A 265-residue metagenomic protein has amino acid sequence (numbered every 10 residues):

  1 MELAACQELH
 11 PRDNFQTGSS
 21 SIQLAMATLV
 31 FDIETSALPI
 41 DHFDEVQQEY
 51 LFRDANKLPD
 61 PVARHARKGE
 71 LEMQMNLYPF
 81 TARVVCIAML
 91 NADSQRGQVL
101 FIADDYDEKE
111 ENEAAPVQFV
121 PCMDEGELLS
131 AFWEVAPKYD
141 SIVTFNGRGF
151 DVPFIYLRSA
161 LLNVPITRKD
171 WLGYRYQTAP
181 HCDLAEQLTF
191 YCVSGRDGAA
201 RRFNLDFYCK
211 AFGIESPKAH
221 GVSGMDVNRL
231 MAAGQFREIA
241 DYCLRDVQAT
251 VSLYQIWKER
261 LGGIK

Functional and structural regions predicted by a protein language model:
S21-E127, E134: Conserved RNase H-like, two-metal-ion catalytic cores of nucleic-acid enzymes
A27, A82-V120, W133-D241, R245-A249 (+1 more regions): Metal-dependent phosphoesterase core characteristic of DEDDh/y 3'-5' exonuclease domains
